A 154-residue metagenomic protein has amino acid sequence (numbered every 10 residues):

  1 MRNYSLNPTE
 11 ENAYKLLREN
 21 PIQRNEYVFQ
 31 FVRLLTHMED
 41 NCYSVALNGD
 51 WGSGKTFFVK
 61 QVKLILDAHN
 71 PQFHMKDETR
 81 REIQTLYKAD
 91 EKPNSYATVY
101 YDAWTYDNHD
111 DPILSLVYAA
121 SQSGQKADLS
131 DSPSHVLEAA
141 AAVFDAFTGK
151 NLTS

Functional and structural regions predicted by a protein language model:
M1-V45, I65-N94: A short, basic N-terminal segment
P8, G49-W51, A103-T105: Short, flexible loop/turn elements at secondary-structure junctions
L16-V28, S53-V59, N108-L116: Phosphate/oxyanion-binding active-site loops and adjacent basic polyanion-contact surfaces
N41-Q61: Walker A/P-loop nucleotide-binding motif
V59, L64-S154: P-loop NTPase nucleotide-binding core
